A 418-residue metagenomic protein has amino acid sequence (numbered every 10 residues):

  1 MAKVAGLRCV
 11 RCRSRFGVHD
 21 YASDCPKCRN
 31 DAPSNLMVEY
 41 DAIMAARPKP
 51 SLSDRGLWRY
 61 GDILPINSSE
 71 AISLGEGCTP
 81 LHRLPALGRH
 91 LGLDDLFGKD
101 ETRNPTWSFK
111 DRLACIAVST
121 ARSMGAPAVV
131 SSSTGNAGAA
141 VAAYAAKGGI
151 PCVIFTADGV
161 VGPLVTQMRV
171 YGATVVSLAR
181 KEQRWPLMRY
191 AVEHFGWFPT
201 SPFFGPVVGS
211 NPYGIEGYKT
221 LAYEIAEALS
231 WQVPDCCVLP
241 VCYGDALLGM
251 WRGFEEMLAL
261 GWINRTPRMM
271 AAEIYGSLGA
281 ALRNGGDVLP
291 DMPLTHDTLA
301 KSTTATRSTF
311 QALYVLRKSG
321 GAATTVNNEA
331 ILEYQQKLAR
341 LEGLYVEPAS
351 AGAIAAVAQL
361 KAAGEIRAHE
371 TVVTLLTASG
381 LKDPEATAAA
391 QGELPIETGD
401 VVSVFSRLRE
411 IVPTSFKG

Functional and structural regions predicted by a protein language model:
M1-S73: N-terminal juxtadomain amphipathic helix that follows a signal peptide/anchor or precedes a small N-terminal auxiliary
R29-N30, F204-V207, V241-D245, A271-L278 (+4 more regions): Glycine-rich beta-alpha junction loops
W58-G125: Positively charged, low-complexity intrinsically disordered leader regions
T102-V118, V208-A222, E347-A351: A glycine-rich, Thr/Ser-enriched phosphate-binding loop motif common to dinucleotide/cofactor-binding enzymes
P105, L113, A117, A121-Y144 (+4 more regions): A short, small-residue-rich loop immediately preceding and capping a beta-strand
V153-V233, G286, D297-L313: Small/polar-residue-rich loop-to-helix segments that shape phosphate-bearing ligand pockets
W185-P206, E256-V346, A389-G418: Active-site/ligand-binding loops adjacent to catalytic centers
I354-S415: Catalytic phosphate/nucleotide-handling subdomain of diverse soluble enzymes
